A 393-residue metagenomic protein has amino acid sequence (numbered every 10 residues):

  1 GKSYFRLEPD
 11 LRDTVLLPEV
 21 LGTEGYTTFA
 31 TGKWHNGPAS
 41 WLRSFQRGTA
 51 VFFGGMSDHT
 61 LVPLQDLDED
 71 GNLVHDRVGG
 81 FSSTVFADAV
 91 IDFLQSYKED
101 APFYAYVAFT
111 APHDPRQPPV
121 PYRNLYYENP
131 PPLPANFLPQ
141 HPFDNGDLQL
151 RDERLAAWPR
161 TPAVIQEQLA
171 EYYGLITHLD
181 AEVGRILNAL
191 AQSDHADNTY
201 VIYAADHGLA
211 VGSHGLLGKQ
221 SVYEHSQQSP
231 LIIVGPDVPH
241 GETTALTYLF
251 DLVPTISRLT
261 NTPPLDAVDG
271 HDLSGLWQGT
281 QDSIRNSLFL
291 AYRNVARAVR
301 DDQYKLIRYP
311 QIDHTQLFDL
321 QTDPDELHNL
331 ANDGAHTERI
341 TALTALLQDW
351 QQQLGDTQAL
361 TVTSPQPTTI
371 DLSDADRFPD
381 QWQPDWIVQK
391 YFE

Functional and structural regions predicted by a protein language model:
G1-P310, T315, P324-A345, Q358 (+1 more regions): Formylglycine-dependent sulfatase
Q321: Residues forming the ATP-binding cleft of Hanks-type serine/threonine protein kinase domains
Q352-G355: Short arginine-rich
A359-D374: Short, charged, surface-exposed hinge/linker loops at domain edges that act as mobile lids or interdomain connectors
